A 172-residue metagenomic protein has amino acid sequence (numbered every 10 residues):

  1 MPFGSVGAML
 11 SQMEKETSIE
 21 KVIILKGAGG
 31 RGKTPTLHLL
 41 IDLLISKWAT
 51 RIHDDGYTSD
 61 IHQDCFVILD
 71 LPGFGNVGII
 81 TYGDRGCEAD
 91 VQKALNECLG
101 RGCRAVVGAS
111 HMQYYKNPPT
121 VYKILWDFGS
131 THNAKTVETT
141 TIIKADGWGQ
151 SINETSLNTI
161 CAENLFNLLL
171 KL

Functional and structural regions predicted by a protein language model:
M1-E14: N-terminal pre-Walker A segment at the start of P-loop NTPase domains
M13, P35-L37, A89-V91, K116-K123: A short acidic (Asp/Glu
M13-K21: Pre-Walker A-like glycine/lysine-rich segment at the N-terminus of P-loop NTPase domains
E20-I24, A105-V107: Residue-level preference for the first positions of well-ordered beta-strands
V22-L44: Glycine-rich phosphate-binding P-loop
D42-D55: Post-Walker A helix-loop "phosphate-sensing" segment adjacent to the P-loop in P-loop NTPases
I52-H111: Conserved nucleotide-sensing/catalytic segment adjacent to the nucleotide-binding pocket in NTP-handling enzymes
R104-L172: Replace "adjacent to P-loop NTPase cores in ATP/GTP-dependent enzymes" with "adjacent to NTP-binding cores
